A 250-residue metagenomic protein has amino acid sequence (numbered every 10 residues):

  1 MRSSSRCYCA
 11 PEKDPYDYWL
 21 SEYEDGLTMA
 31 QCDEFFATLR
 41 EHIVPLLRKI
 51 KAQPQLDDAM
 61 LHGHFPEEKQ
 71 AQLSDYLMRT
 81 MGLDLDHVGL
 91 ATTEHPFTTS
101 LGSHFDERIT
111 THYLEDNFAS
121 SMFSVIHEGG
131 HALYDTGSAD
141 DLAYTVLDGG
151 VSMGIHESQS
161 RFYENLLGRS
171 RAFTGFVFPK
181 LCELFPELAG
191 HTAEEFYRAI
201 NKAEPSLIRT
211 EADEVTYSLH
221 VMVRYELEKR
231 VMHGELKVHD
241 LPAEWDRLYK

Functional and structural regions predicted by a protein language model:
M1-F118: Contiguous, non-catalytic segments that form substrate-binding/exosite surfaces or channel walls
A10, T111-E115, S120-D140, E157-E164: Active-site recognition of the HExxH zinc-binding catalytic motif
G26, K49-M60, A139-V146, L167-F178 (+1 more regions): Inter-helical turn/loop segments and adjacent helix faces that build the functional surface of alpha-helical bundle
F35, P66, L101, F105 (+6 more regions): Secondary-structure capping and boundary motifs in well-ordered enzyme cores
P54-M60, E107-E115, A139-V146, L207-A212 (+1 more regions): Glycine- and acidic
T98-D106, A132-A139, E194-K202: Active-site-adjacent bridging/hinge elements
G149-A189: Post-HExxH zinc-binding segment in Zn-dependent metallohydrolases
A172-K250: Long, amphipathic alpha-helical stalk/connector segments used for oligomerization, subunit docking, or mechanical
